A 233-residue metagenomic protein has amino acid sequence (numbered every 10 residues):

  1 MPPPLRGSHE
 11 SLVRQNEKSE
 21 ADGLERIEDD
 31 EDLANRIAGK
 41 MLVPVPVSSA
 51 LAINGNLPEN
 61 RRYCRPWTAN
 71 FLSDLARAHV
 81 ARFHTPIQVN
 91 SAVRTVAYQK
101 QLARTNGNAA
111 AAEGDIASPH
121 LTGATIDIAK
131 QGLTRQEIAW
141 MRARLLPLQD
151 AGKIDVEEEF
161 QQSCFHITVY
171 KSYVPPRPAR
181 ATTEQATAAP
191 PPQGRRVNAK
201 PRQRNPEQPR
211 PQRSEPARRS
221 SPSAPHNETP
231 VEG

Functional and structural regions predicted by a protein language model:
M1-L72, P147, E157-Q162, T168-T187: Extracytoplasmic cell-surface/polysaccharide-interacting catalytic and binding patches
G55-N56, D74, F83, Q88 (+2 more regions): Glycine- and small hydrophobic-enriched segments that form the cores of compact globular domains
E59-N60, L72-A78, E113-G114: Short secondary-structure capping micro-motifs at structural edges
C64-F71, L75, Y98, E137-R144: Stable alpha-helical elements in mature extracytoplasmic
R77-H84, Y98, G107, L146 (+1 more regions): Sec-exported extracytoplasmic/periplasmic mature domains
T85-L102: Acidic helix-start/capping segments at beta-turn-to-alpha-helix junctions
A97-E113: Charged, often glycine-rich, active-site loop that binds/positions anionic groups
A110-G233: Catalytic cores and adjacent binding grooves of peptidoglycan-active enzymes
